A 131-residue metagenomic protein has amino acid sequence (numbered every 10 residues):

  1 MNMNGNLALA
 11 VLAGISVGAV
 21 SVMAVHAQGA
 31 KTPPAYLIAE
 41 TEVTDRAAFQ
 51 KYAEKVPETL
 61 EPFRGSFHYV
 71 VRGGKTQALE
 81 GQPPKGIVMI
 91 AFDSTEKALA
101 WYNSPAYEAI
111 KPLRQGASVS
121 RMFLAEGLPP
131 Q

Functional and structural regions predicted by a protein language model:
M1-L12: Bacterial N-terminal signal peptides that target proteins for export
N2-N4, G29, A109: Generic N-terminal leader/processing signal
G14-P105, E126-Q131: Short S/T/G/P-rich N-terminal loop/turn motif that feeds into the first structured element of a domain
R64, Y107-L124: Short arginine-rich
